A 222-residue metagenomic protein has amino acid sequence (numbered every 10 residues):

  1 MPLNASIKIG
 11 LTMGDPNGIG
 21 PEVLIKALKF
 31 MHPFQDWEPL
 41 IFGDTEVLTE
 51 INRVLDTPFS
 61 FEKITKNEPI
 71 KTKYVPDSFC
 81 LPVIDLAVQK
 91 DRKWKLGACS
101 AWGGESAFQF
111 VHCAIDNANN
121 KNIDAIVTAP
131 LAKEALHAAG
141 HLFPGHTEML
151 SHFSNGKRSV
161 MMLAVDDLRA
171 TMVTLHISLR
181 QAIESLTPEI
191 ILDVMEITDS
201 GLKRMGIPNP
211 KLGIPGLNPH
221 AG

Functional and structural regions predicted by a protein language model:
M1-H146, E189-G222: Contiguous, glycine/small-aliphatic-enriched amphipathic segments in soluble metabolic enzymes
L55-D56, S154, V160: A broad structural signal for alpha-helix termini and local helix breaks/kinks
C80-V83, S159-M161, A170: Conserved beta-strand scaffold positions in the cores of enzyme catalytic domains, especially in NTP/NDP-utilizing
L86-Q89, V160, A164-D166: Flexible glycine-/small-residue-enriched beta->alpha junction loops that bind anionic phosphate/pyrophosphate groups
L131-A132, A170-S178: Acidic/polar active-site rim loop that often engages polyanionic ligands
E148-K157, I177-K203: Active-site glycine-rich loop that binds ribose-phosphate moieties when present
L163-T171, L212: Mobile beta-alpha loop/short-helix "lid" or hinge segments that flank ligand
